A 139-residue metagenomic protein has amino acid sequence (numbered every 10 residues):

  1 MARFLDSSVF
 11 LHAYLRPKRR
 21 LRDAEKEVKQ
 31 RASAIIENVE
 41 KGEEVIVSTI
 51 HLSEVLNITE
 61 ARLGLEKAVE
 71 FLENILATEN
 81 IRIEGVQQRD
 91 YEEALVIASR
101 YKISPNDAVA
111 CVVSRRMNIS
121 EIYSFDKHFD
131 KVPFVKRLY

Functional and structural regions predicted by a protein language model:
M1-A2, C111, R116-Y139: Acidic, PIN/NYN-like endoribonuclease modules and their adjacent C-terminal/linker elements
M1-V47, R62-K67: Short, well-structured N-terminal submotif of metal-dependent ribonuclease cores
R3-D6, V47-T49, I103-S104, D126 (+1 more regions): Histidine- and aromatic-rich ligand-binding microenvironments
F10-L11, L52, F129-D130: A generic structural signal for short hydrophobic patches within well-formed alpha-helices
H12-Y14, I58, V132: Residues that scaffold the ATP/ADP-binding catalytic core of kinase and kinase-like folds
S53-L56, L95: Amphipathic alpha-helical segments within well-ordered protein domains
L56-R82: Active-site-proximal, substrate-binding regions of enzyme catalytic domains and RNA-binding/basic surfaces
N80-E121: Active-site neighborhoods of divalent-metal-dependent phosphate/nucleic-acid chemistry enzymes
